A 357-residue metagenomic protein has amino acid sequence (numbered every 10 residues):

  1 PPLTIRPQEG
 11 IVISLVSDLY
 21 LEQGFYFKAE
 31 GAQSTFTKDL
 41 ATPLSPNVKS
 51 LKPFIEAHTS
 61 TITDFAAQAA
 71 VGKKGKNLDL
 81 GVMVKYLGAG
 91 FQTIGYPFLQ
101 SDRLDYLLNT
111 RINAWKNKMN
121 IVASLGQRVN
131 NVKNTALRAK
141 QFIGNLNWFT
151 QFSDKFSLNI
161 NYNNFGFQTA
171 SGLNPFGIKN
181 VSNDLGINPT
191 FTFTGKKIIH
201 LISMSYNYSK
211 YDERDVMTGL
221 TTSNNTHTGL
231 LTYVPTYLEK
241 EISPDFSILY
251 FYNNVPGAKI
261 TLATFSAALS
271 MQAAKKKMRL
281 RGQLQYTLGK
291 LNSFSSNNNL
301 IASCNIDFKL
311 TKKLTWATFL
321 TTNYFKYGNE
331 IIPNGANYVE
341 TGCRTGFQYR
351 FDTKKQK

Functional and structural regions predicted by a protein language model:
L3-K357: Exposed, low-structure sequence patches enriched in small/polar residues
